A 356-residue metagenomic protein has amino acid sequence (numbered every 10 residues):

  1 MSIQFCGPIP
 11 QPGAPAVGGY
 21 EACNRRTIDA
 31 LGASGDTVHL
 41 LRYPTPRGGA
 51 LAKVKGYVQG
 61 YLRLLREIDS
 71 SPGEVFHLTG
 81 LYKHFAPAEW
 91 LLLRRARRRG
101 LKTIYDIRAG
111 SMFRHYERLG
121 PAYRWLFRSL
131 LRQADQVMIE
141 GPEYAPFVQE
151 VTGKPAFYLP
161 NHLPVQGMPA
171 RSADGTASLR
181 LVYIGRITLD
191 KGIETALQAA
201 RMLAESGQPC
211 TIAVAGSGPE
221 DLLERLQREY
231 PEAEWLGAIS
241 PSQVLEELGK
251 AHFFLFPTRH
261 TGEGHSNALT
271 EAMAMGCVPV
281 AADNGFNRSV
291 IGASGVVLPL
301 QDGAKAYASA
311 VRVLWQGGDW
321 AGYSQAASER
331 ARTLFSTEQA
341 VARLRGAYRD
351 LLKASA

Functional and structural regions predicted by a protein language model:
Q4-C6, R171-K191, L197-R201, A213: Conserved donor-binding/catalytic core segment of Leloir-type glycosyltransferases
G19, D302, G318-R349: A charged, aromatic-enriched C-terminal amphipathic alpha-helix characteristic of glycosyltransferases across folds
R42-T45, I184, L197, T211-L223 (+1 more regions): Glycosyltransferase donor-sugar binding loop
L81-F85, T103-G120: A short, histidine- and acid-enriched strand-loop-helix "catalytic/donor-clamping" loop that lines the nucleotide-sugar
L126-P169: Donor nucleotide-sugar binding/catalytic pocket of nucleotide-sugar-dependent glycosyltransferases
L223-L245: Nucleotide-activated donor-binding/catalytic signature segment of Leloir-type glycosyltransferases, i.e., the conserved
G249-E263, C277: Acidic donor-binding loop of glycosyltransferase active sites
A293-K305, V313-G318: Conserved acidic donor-binding segment of nucleotide-sugar-dependent glycosyltransferases
